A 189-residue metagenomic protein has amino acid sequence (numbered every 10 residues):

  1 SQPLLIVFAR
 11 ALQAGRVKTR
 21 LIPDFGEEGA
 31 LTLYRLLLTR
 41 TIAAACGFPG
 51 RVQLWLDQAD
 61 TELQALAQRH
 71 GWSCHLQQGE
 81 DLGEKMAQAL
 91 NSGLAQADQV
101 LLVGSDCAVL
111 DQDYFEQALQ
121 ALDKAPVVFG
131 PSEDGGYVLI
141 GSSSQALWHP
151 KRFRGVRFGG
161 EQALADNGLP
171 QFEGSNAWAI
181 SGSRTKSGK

Functional and structural regions predicted by a protein language model:
S1-R20: N-terminal nucleotide-binding beta1-loop-alpha1 segment
T32-G50: A short, N-terminal amphipathic alpha-helix
G50-A59: Short beta-strand/loop segment that forms part of the nucleotide-sugar
Q64-Q99, G160: Short phosphate-binding loop-to-helix
V103: Catalytic metal- and UDP-sugar-binding loop of GT-A-like glycosyltransferases, i.e., residues flanking the conserved
A108-G136: Conserved donor-nucleotide/metal-binding helix-loop-beta segment in metal-dependent transferases, i.e., the alpha-helix
D134, S143-E173: Catalytic-core segments of class I nucleotidyltransferases/pyrophosphorylases that form NMP-activated intermediates
L169-K189: Conserved alpha/beta core of the MobA/IspD/sugar-nucleotide pyrophosphorylase nucleotidyltransferase superfamily
